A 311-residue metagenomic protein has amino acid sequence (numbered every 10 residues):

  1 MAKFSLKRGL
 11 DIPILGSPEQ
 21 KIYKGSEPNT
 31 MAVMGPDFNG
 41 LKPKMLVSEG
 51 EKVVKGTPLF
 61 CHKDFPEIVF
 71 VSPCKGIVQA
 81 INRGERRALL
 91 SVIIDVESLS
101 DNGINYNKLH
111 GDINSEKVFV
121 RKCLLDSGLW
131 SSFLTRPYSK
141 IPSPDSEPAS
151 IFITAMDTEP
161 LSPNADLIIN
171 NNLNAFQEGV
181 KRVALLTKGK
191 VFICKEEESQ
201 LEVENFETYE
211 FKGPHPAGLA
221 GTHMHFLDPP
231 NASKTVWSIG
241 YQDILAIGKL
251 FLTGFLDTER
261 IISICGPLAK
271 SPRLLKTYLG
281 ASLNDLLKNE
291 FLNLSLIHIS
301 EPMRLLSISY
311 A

Functional and structural regions predicted by a protein language model:
M1-I14, K21-I22, Q79, G84 (+1 more regions): Mobile cofactor-carrier "swinging-arm" domains
M1-L46, C61, F211: N-terminal, Lys/Arg-enriched amphipathic/low-complexity engagement segments that precede the first folded domain
N29, S72-C74, L90: A generic structural signal for short beta-strands and their flanking turns/coil linkers
D37-L41, V53-G56, F65-A80: Generic structural motif
V47-G56, N82-E85, G280: Acidic, glycine-anchored pre-beta loop/turn
V53, L59, P302-R304: Hydrophobic heptad-repeat coiled-coil signature
I68, N82-D285, N289-L296, S300: Buried, small/hydrophobic-residue-enriched core segments of structured protein domains
I297-A311: Single conserved hydrophobic/aromatic residue that forms the stacking wall/gate of nucleotide- or nucleobase-binding
